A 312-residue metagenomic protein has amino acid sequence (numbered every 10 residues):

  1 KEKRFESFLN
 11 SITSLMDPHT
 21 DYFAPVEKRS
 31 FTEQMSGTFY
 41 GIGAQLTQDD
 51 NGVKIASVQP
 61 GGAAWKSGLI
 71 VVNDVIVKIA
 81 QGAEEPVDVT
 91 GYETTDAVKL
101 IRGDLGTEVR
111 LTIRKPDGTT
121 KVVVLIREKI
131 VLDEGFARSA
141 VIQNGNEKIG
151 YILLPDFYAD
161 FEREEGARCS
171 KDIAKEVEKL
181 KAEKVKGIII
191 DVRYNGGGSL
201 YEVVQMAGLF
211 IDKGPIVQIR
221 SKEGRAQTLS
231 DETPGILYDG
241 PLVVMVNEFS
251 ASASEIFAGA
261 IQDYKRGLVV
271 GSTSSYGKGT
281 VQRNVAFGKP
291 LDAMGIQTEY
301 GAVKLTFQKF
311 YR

Functional and structural regions predicted by a protein language model:
K1, Y311-R312: Conserved functional hotspot residues or short segments at active or partner-binding sites across diverse domains
E2-M35: Long, charge-dense accessory insertions within large macromolecular proteins
Y22-F39, L46-Q48, K54-Q59, A63-L69 (+1 more regions): Cleft-lining beta-strand/loop regions that shape enzyme active-site pockets
N73: Conserved catalytic motifs of ABC-family nucleotide-binding domains
I76: Catalytic palm active-site di-aspartate
M294-A302: A post-motif C-terminal structural segment
G301-Y311: Extended catalytic-interface subdomain
